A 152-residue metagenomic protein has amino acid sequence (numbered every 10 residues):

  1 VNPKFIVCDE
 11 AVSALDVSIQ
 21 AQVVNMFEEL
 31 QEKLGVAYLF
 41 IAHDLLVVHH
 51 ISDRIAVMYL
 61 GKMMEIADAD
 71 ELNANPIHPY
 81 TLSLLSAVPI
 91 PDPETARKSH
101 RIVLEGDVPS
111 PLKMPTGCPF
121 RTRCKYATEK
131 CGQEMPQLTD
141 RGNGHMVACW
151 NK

Functional and structural regions predicted by a protein language model:
V1-K4: A short, proline-enriched helix->beta-strand linker immediately N-terminal to the Walker B motif in ABC-type P-loop
V7-L15, I19-R97: P-loop NTP-binding/switch modules centered on Walker-like glycine-rich loops
D68-K152: Charged, flexible cofactor/metal-binding loops and thiol motifs
